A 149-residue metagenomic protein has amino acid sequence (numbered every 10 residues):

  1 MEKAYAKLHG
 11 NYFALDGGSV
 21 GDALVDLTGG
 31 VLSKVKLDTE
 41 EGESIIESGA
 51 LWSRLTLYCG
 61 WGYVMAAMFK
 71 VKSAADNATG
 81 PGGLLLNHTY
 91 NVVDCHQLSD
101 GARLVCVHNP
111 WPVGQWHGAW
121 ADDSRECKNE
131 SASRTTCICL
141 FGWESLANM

Functional and structural regions predicted by a protein language model:
M1-M149: Accessory/interaction modules and long regulatory regions
